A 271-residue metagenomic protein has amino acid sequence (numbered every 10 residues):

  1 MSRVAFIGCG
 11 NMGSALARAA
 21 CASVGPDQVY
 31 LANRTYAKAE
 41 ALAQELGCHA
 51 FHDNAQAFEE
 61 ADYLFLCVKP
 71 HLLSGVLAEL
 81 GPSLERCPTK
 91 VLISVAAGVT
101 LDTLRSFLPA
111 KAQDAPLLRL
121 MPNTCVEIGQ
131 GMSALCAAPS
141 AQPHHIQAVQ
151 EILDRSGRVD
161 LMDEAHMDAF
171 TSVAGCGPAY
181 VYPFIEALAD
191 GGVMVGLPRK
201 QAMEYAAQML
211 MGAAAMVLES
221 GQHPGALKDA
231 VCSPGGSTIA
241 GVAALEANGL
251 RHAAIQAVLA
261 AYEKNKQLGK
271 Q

Functional and structural regions predicted by a protein language model:
M1-E60, V193-V195: NAD(P)+-binding Rossmann beta1-loop-alpha1 motif at the extreme N-terminus of oxidoreductases
L16, Y36, L46, N54-E59 (+2 more regions): Rossmann-like NAD(P)(H) cofactor-binding subdomain of soluble oxidoreductases
V29, A39, A57, P198-Y205 (+2 more regions): Small-residue helix-packing motif on alpha-helices
T103, F107-P116, M132-A169, V181-E219: Internal alpha-helical scaffold of NAD(P)-dependent oxidoreductase catalytic cores
L118, M167-S172, P224-D229: Short pre-catalytic strand/loop immediately N-terminal to key active-site residues, enriched for Gly-Thr
V173-A174, Y182-I185, Q271: Catalytic, metal-anchored helix/loop core of enzyme active sites in primary metabolism
A207-Q271: NAD(P)-dependent Rossmann-like dehydrogenase/reductase catalytic/cofactor-binding core
